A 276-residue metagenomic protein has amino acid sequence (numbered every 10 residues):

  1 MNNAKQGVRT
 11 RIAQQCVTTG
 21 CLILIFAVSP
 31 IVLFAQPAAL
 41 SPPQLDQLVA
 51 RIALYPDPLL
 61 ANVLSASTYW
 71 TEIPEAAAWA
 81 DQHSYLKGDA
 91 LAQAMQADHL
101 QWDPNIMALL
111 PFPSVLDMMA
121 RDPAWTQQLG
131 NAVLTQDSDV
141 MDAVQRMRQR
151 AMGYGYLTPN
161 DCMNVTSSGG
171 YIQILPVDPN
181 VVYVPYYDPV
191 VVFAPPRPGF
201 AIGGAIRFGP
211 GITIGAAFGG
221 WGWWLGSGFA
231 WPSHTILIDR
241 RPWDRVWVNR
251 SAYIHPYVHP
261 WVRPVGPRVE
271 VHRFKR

Functional and structural regions predicted by a protein language model:
M1-Q14: N-terminal secretory signal peptides that target proteins for export/translocation
V17-P30: Bacterial N-terminal signal peptides
L33-P37: Boundary at the C-terminal end of the N-terminal hydrophobic targeting segment
A39-A53, V63: Immediate post-signal-peptide N-terminus of mature secreted/exported proteins
L60-A66, V184: Short hydrophobic alpha-helical segments that form membrane-spanning helices or hydrophobic packing faces of helical
W70-Y171: Mature extracellular/secreted ectodomains of secretory-pathway proteins
D139, A143, M152-R276: Low-complexity, repeat-rich tail regions
